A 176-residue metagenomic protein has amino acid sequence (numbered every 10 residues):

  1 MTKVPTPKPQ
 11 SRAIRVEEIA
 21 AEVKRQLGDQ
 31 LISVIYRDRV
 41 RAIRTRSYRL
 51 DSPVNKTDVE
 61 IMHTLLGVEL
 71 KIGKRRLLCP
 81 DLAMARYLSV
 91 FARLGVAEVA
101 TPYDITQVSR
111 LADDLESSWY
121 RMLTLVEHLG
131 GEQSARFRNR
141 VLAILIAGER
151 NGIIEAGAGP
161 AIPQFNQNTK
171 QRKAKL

Functional and structural regions predicted by a protein language model:
T2, I14-R15, A97-I154: Short, mixed-charge low-complexity intrinsically disordered segments
T2-S52, R150, I154-T169: Negatively charged, low-complexity tracts enriched in Asp/Glu with abundant Ser/Thr
V16, A21, G28, G67-E69 (+2 more regions): Extended, solvent-exposed polar beta/coil surface segments
I19-Y36, F91, L115, W119-G130 (+1 more regions): Terminal amphipathic/targeting segments at protein termini used for secretion and membrane/organellar or lipid-droplet
D38-R41, R46-K74: Short aromatic-glycine-(Arg/Gly/Cys) micro-motifs in beta-strand/loop hairpins
I72-G73, C79-E98: A short, charged, amphipathic alpha-helix used as a generic interaction element across diverse proteins
K173-L176: Short acidic DE-rich linear segments
